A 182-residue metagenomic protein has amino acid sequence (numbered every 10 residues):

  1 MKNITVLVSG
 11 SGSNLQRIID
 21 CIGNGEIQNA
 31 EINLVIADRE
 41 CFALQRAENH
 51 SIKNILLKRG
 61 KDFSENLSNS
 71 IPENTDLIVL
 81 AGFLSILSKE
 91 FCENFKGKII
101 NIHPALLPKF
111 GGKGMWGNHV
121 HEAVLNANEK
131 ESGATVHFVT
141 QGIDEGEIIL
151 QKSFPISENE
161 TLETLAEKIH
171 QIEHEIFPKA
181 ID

Functional and structural regions predicted by a protein language model:
M1-D182: One-carbon transfer enzymes
